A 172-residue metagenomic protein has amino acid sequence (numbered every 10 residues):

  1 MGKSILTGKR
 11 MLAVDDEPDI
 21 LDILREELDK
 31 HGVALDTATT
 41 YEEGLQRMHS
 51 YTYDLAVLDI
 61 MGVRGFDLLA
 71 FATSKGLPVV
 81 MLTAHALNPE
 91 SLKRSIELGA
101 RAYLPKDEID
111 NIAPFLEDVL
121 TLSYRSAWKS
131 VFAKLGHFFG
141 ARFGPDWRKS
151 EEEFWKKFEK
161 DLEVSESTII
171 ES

Functional and structural regions predicted by a protein language model:
I5-D19, L24-L28: Conserved acidic segment of CheY-like receiver
E26-L28, R47, F71, R94: Alpha-helical interaction/dimerization surfaces of two-component signaling modules
T37-L55: Acidic, metal-coordinating helix/loop segments flanking the phosphotransfer/catalytic sites of two-component signaling
H49-Y51, F71-P78, L98: Conserved phosphotransfer cores of two-component systems
A56-T73: Conserved phosphotransfer microenvironments
D67, S74, A86-P114: Alpha4 helix (beta4-alpha4-beta5 surface) of REC/receiver domains from two-component response regulators
L82-A84: Hydrophobic/aromatic residues positioned on beta-strands within the core alpha/beta folds
T121-S172: C-terminal output/effector regions of signal-responsive regulators
